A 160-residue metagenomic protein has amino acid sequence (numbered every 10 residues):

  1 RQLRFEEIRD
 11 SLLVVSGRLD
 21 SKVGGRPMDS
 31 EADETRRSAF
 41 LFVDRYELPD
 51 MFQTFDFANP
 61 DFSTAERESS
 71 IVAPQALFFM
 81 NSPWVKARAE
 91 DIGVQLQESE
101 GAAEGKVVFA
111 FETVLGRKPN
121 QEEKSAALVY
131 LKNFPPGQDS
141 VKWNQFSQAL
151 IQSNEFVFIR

Functional and structural regions predicted by a protein language model:
R1-N120, Q145, L150-R160: An acidic, gly/pro-interrupted, aromatic-rich
A126-P135: Amphipathic alpha-helical segments that form the core helices of the histone-fold
K142: Bilobed periplasmic-binding protein-like "clamshell/Venus-flytrap" ligand-binding domains
